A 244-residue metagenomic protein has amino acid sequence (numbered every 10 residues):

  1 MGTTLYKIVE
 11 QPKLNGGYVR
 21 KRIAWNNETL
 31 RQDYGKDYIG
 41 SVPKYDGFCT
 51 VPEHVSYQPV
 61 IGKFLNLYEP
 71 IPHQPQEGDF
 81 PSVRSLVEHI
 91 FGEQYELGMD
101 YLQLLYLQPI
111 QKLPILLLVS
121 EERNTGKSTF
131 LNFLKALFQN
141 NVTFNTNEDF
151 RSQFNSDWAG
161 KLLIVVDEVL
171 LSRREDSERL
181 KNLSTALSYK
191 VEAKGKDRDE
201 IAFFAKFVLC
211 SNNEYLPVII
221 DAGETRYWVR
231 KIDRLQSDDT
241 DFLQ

Functional and structural regions predicted by a protein language model:
M1-E93: N-terminal nucleic-acid engagement/recognition segments and initiation subdomains in replication, restriction
H54-L163, S177, W228-K231: P-loop NTPase catalytic core of nucleic-acid-dependent motor ATPases
F154-A159, E192-C210: AAA+/SF3 P-loop NTPase mechanochemical coupling elements
A159-L162, A186, F203-K206, A222-W228: Short glycine-/polar-rich loops that comprise or flank the Walker A/P-loop and associated switch/sensor motifs
D167-V169, R179: Walker B catalytic acidic pair
S172-S177, I219-I220: Conserved ATPase-coupling elements of RecA-like P-loop NTPase cores
S177-D199: Conserved catalytic/switch belt of AAA+ P-loop NTPases
V218-S237: A short helix-turn-beta junction within AAA+ P-loop NTPase domains corresponding to the substrate/partner-engaging
